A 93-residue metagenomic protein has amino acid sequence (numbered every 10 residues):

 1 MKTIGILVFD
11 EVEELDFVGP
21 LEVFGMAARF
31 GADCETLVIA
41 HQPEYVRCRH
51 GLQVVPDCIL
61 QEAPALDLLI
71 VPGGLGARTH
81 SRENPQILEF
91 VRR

Functional and structural regions predicted by a protein language model:
M1-R93: Extended, subdomain-level signal for the structured scaffold at the beginning of enzyme domains
